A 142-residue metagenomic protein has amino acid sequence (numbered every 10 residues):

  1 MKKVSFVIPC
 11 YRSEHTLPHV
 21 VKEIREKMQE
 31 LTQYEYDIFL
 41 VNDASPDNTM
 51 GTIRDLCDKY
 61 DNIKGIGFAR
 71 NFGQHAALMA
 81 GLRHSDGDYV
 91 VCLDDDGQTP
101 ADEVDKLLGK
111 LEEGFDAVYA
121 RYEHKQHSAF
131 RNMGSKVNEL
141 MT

Functional and structural regions predicted by a protein language model:
K3-S5, D37: Cell-envelope/extracellular polymer assembly enzymes that use nucleotide-activated donors
S13-Q29: Short, well-formed alpha-helical segments that are part of the catalytic scaffolds of diverse glycosyltransferases
H15-P18, D47-L56: Acidic helix N-cap motif at the loop->helix transition within catalytic regions of sugar-transfer enzymes
M28-Y34, C57-N62: Short helix-capping segments at alpha-helix termini
T32-S45, I66-G67: Short beta-strand/loop segment that forms part of the nucleotide-sugar
N42-M50, G97-Q98: A conserved acidic beta->alpha catalytic loop
D55, K64-R70, Q74-H84, Y89 (+1 more regions): Acceptor/aglycone-binding surface of glycosyltransferases and processive sugar-polymer synthases
